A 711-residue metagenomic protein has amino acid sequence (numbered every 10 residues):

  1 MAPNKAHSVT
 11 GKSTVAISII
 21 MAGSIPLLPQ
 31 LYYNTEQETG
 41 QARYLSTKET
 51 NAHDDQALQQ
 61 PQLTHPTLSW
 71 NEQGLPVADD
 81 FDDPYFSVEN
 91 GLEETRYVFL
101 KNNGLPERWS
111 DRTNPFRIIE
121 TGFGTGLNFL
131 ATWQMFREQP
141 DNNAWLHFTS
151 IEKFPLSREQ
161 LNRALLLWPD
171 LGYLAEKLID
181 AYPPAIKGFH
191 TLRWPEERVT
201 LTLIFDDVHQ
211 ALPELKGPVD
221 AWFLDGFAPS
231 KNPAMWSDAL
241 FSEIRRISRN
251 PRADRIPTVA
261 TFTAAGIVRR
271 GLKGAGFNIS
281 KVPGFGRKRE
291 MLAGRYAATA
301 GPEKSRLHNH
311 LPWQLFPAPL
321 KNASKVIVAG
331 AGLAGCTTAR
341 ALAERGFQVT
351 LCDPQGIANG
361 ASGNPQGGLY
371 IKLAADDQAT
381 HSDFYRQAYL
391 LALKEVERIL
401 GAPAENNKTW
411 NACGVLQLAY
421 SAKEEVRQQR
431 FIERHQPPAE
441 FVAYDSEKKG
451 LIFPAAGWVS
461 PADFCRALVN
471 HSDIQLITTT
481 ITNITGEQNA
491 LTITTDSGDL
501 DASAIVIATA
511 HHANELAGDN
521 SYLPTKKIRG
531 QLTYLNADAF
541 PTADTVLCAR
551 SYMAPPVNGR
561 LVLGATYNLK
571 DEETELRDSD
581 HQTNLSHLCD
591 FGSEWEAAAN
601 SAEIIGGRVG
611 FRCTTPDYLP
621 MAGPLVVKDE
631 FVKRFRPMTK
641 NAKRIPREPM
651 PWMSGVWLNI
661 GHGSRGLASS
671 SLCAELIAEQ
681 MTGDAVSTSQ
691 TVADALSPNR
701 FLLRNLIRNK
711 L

Functional and structural regions predicted by a protein language model:
A164-L212: S-adenosyl-L-methionine
G172-A175, A375-A379, N406-Q417, P438-H471 (+2 more regions): Helix-loop-beta segment of a Rossmann-like dinucleotide-binding subdomain
S324-T350: N-terminal Rossmann-like FAD-binding beta1-loop-alpha1 element of flavoenzymes
E344-S362: Glycine-rich FAD pyrophosphate-binding loop
G368-K449: Dinucleotide-binding Rossmann-like beta1-alpha1 core, especially the glycine-rich loop that anchors the ADP
I477-A490: A conserved short coil-to-beta-strand element within the FAD-binding core of flavoproteins
G498-S586, D590-G607: Flavin-dependent oxidoreductases
S601-L711: C-terminal catalytic lobe of FAD-dependent flavoproteins
